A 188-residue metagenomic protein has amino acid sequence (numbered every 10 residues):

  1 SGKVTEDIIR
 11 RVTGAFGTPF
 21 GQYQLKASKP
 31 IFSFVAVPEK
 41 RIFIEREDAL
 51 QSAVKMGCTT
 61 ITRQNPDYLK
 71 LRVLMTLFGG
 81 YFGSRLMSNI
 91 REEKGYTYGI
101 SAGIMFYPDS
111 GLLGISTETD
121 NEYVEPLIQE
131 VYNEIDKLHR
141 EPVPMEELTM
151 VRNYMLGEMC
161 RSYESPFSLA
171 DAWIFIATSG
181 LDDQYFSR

Functional and structural regions predicted by a protein language model:
S1-K26, F43, I61-T62, E92-R188: Charge-rich, well-structured scaffold segments of protease-associated domains
L25-G83: His/Glu-based metal-binding/catalytic segments typifying zinc-dependent metallopeptidases
G83-S84, L169: Generic non-transmembrane alpha-helix signal with a bias for helix starts/N-cap capping motifs
M87-S88: Phosphate-proximal small/polar/acidic motifs at interfaces that engage nucleotide phosphates, polyphosphates
